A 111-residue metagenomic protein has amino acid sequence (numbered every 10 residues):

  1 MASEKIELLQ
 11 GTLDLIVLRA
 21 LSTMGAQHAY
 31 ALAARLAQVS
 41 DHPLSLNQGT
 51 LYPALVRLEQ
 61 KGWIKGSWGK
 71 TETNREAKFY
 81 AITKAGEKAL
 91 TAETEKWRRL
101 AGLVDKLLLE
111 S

Functional and structural regions predicted by a protein language model:
M1-G11, E93: Intrinsically disordered, low-complexity serine/threonine- and proline-rich regulatory segments
E7-T50: N-terminal helix-turn-helix DNA-binding core of bacterial DNA-binding proteins
L51-L58: Basic amphipathic alpha-helical segments that dock to polyanions
E59-E76, A81: Beta-hairpin "wing" of winged helix-turn-helix
I82-G86: Accessory beta->alpha helical hairpin/"wing" motif in late/C-terminal subdomains of nucleic-acid enzymes
E87-S111: Amphipathic alpha-helical dimerization/coiled-coil segments that flank or bridge DNA-binding/regulatory modules
